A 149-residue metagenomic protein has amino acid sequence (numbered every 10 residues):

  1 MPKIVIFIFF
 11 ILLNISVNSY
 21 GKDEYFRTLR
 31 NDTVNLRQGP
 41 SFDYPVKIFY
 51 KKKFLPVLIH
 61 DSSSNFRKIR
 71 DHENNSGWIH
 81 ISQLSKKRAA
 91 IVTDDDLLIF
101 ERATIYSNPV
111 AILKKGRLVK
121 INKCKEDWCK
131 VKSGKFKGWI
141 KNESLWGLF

Functional and structural regions predicted by a protein language model:
P2-F9: Sec-dependent signal peptide recognition, specifically the positively charged N-region followed immediately by
N14-N18: N-terminal signal peptide c-region/cleavage motif recognized by signal peptidases
S19-Q38, I48-K53, H60-R102, Y106-K135 (+1 more regions): SH3-family beta-barrel domains
S41-Y44: Second-shell loop/turn segments in exported
